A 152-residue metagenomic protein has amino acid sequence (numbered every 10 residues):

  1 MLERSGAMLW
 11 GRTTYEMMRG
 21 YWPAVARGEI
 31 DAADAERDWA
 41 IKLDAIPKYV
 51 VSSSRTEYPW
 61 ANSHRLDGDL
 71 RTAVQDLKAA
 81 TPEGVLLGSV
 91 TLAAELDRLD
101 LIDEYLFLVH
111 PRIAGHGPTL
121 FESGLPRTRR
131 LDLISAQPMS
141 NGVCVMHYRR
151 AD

Functional and structural regions predicted by a protein language model:
M1-D152: Enzymes that bind and transform nitrogen-containing heteroaromatic metabolites
